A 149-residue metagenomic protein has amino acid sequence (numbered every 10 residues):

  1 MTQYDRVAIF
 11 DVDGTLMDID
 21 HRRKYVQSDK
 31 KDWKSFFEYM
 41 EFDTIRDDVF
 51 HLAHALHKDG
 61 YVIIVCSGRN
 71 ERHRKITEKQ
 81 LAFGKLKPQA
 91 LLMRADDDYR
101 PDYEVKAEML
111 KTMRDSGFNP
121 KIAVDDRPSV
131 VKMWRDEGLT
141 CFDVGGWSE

Functional and structural regions predicted by a protein language model:
T2-Q3, D59, M113-P120: Glycine-rich phosphate-binding loop signature in dinucleotide/nucleotide-binding domains
T2-R100: Alpha-helical substrate-recognition element adjacent to the catalytic core
D48-V49, Y103-K106, R127: Amphipathic coiled-coil/heptad-repeat helices and related helical stalk/stem segments that mediate oligomerization
A53-H57, K111-R114, R135: Surface-exposed amphipathic alpha-helices with a cationic face
K75, R100-E104, V131-M133: Short, solvent-exposed polar/charged micro-motifs at secondary-structure junctions
T77-G84, M113, M133-G138: Short, aromatic/basic amphipathic alpha-helical patches
P101-M113: Short loop-to-alpha-helix "cap/lid" segments that border enzyme active sites across diverse enzyme classes
L110, F118-E149: Acidic, Mg2+-coordinating phosphoryl-transfer loop and its flanking beta/alpha structural elements, shared across
